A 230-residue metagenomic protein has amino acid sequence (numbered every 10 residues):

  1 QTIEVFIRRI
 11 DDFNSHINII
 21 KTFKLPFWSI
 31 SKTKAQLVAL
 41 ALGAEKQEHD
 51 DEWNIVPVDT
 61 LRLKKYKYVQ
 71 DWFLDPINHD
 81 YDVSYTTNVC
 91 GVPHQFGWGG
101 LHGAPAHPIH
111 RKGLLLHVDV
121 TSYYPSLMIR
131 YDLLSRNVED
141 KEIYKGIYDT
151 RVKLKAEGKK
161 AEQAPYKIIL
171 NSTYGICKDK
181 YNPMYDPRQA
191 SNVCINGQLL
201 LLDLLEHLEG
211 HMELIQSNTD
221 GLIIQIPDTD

Functional and structural regions predicted by a protein language model:
Q1-D230: Conserved acidic
